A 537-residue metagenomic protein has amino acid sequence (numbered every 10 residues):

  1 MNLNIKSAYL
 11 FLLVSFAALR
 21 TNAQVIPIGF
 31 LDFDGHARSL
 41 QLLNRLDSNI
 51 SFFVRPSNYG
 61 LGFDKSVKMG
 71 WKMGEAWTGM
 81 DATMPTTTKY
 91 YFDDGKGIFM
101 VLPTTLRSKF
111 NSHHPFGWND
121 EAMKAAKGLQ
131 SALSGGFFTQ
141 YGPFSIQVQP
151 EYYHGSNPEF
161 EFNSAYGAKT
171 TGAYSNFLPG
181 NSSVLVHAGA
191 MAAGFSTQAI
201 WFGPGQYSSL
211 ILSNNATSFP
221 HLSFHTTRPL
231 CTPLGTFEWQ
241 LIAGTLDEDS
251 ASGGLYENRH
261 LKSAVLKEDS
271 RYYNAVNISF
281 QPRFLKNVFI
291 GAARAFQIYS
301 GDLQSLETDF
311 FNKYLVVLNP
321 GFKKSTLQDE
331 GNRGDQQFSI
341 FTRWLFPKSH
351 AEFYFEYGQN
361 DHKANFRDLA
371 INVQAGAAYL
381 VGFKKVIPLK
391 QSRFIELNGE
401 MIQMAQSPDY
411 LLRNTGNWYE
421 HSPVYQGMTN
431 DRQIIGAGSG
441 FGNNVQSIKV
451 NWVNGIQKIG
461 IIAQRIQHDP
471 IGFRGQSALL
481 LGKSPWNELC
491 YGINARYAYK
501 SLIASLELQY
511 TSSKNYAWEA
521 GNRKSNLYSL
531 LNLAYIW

Functional and structural regions predicted by a protein language model:
M1-P27, W537: Bacterial Sec-dependent N-terminal signal peptides
L3, A23-G128, F138-G142: N-terminal periplasmic/intermembrane-space "pro-region" immediately following the signal or transit peptide
I26, D93-G95, T139-P143, H187-A190 (+5 more regions): Short loop/turn motifs that connect adjacent beta-strands in outer-membrane beta-barrel proteins
F92-K127, H154-L178, S213-N215, C231-T236 (+5 more regions): Primarily recognizes Gram-negative and organellar outer-membrane beta-barrels
G117-E121, G155-N157, M191, I200-S209 (+7 more regions): Sequence/structural signature of outer-membrane beta-barrel proteins
G136-P179, L285-N287, A293: Carboxylate/His-rich catalytic cores and anion/metal-binding grooves
F177, Q281, K286-W537: Exposed, low-structure sequence patches enriched in small/polar residues
I200-G291: Internal, well-ordered domain-core segments that constitute the primary functional module of diverse proteins
